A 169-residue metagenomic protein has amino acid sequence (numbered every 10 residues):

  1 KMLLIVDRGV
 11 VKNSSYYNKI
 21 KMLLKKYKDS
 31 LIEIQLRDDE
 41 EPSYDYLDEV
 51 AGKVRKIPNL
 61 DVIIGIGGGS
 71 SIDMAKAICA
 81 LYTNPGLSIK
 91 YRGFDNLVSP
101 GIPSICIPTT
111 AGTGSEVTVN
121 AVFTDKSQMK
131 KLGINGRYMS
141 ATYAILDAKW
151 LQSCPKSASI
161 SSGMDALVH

Functional and structural regions predicted by a protein language model:
K1-V62: ATP/NTP phosphate-donor binding region
N13-S14, M74-A75, S115-E116, I160: Alpha-helix N-cap/helix-start motif
K19-I20, E49-A51, S71-P85, V117-T118: Short Gly/Thr/Asp-enriched flexible loops that form oxyanion-binding sites at enzyme active sites
E33-I34, I64, M74, C106-I107 (+1 more regions): General beta-strand structural signal in soluble alpha/beta enzymes
Q35, N59-D61, G65, P100 (+2 more regions): Alpha-helical hydrophobic/aromatic positions enriched in membrane-embedded helices and signal peptides
N59-I78, T109-S115: Glycine/serine-rich anion-binding loops at beta->alpha junctions that coordinate negatively charged ligand groups
T83-H169: A glycine/threonine-rich phosphate-anchoring loop and its flanking beta-alpha core in nucleotide/phosphate-binding
